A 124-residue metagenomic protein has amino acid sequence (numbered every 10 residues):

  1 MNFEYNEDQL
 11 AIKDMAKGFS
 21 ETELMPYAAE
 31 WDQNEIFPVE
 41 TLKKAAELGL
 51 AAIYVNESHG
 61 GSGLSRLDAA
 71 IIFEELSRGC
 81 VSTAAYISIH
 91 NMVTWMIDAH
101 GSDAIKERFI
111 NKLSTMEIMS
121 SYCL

Functional and structural regions predicted by a protein language model:
M1-D8: Intrinsic disorder at enzyme termini
D8-T22: A non-catalytic, amphipathic alpha-helix used as a structural packing/dimerization or gating element in enzyme scaffolds
M25-L124: Glycine-rich flavin
